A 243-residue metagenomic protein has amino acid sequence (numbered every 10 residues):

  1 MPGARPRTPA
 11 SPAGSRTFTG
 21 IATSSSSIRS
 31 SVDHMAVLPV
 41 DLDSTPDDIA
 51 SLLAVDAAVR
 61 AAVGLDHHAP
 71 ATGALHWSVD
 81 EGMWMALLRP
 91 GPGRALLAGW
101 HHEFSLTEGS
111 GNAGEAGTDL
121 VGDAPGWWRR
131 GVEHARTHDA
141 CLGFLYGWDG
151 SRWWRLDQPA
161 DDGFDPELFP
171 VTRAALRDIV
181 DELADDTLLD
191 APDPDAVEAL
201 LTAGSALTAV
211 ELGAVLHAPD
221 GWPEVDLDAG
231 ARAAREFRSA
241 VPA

Functional and structural regions predicted by a protein language model:
R5-S30: Low-acidity, Ser/Thr- and Arg-rich intrinsically disordered low-complexity segments
S27-G82, G91-P92, T107-A243: N-terminal domain-onset segments
G99-T107: Short, solvent-exposed aromatic-acidic interface loops
